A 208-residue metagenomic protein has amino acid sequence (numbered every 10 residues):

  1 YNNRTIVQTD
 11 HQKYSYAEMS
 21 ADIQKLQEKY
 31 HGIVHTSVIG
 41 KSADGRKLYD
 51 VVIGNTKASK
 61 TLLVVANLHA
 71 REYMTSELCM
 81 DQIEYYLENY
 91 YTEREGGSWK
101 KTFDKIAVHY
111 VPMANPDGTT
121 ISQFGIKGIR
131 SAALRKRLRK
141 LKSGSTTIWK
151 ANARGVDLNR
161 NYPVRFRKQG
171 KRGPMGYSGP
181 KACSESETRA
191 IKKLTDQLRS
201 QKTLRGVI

Functional and structural regions predicted by a protein language model:
Y1-D44: Short glycine- and acidic-rich boundary segments immediately preceding or forming the N-terminal edge of structured
I6-Y14, L68-H69, P174-A182: Second-shell loop/turn segments in exported
I33-V34, L48, V108: Short, conserved active-site loop motifs that form the nucleotide-linked donor/cofactor pocket
R46, N55-T61: Proline/glycine-enriched tight loop/beta-turn segments at coil->beta junctions that connect or precede beta-strands
D50-V52: Short, well-ordered beta-strand micro-motif
S59, Y73-V207: Active-site/substrate-binding loop(s) of hydrolase catalytic cores
L63-A66: Short hydrophobic beta-strand that contains or immediately precedes a catalytic carboxylate
